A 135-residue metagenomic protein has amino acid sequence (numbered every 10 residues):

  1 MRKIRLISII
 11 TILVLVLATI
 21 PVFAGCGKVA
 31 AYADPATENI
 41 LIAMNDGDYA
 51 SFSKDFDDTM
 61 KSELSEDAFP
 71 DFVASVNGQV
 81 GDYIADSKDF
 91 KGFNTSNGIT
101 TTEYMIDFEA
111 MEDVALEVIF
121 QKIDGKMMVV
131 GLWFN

Functional and structural regions predicted by a protein language model:
M1, G25-V29, N135: Absolute protein N-terminus
K3-C26: Sec-dependent N-terminal signal peptides of Gram-positive bacterial secreted proteins and lipoproteins
T19, A24-D46: Short, low-complexity N-terminal intrinsically disordered segments enriched in polar/charged residues
K28, I40-L41, M60, L64 (+1 more regions): A general boundary/transition motif marking the beginning of the first structured unit of a protein
D34-T37, S53, D113: Residue-level signal for cytosolic alpha-helical hairpin/rod architecture
A50-T101, E109: Short solvent-exposed beta->alpha transition segments
S87-N135: Exposed beta-sheet edge and beta->alpha loop/turn motif
